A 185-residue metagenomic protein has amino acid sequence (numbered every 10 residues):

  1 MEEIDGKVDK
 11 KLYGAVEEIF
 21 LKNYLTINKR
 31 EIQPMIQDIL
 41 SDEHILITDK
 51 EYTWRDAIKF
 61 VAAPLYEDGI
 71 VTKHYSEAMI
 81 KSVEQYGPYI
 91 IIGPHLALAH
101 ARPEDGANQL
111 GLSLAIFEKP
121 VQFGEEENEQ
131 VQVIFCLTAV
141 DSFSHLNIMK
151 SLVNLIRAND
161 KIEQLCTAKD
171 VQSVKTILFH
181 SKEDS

Functional and structural regions predicted by a protein language model:
M1-S185: Cytosolic covalent-transfer regions centered on His/Cys nucleophiles that carry phosphoryl or persulfide groups
